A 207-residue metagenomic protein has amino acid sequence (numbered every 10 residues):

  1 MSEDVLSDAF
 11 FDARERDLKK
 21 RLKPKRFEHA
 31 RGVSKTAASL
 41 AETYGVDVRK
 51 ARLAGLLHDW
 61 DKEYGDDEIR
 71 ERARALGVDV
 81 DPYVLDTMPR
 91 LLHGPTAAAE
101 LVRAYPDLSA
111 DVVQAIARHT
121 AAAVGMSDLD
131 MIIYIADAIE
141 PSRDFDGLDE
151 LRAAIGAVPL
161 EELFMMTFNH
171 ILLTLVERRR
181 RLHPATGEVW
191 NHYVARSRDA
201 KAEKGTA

Functional and structural regions predicted by a protein language model:
M1-D4, T206-A207: N-terminal secretory targeting signals
E3-F11: Conserved N-terminal diphosphate/IPP-binding helix and adjacent helical/loop segment of trans-prenyltransferase domains
A13-R21, A38, T43-M166: Divalent metal-dependent catalytic cores for phosphoryl transfer on phosphate-bearing substrates
P24-E28: A short, charge-rich alpha-helical start-of-domain segment used by transcription regulators
T167, I171-L172: C-terminal beta-signal and terminal closure region of outer-membrane beta-barrel proteins
L173-A207: Charged phosphate-binding loop/patch that engages nucleotide di/tri-phosphates or the phosphate backbone of nucleic
